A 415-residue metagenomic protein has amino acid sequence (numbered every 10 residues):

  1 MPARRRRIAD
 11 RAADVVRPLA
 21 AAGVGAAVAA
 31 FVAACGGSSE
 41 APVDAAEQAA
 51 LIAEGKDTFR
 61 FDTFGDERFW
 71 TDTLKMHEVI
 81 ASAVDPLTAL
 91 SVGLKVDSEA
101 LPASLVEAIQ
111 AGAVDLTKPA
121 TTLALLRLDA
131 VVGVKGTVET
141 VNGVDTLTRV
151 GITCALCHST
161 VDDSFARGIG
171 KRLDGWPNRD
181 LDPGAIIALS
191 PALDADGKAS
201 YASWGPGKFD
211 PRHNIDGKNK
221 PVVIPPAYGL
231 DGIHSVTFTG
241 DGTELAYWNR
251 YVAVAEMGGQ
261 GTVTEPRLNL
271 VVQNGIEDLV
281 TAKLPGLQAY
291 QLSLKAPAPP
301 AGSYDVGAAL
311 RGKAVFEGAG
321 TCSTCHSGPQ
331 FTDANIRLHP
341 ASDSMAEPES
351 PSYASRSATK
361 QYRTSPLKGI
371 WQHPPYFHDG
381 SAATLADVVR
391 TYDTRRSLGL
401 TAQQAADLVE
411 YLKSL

Functional and structural regions predicted by a protein language model:
M1-V16: N-terminal secretory signal peptides that target proteins for export/translocation
I8, P18, E47-L51: Long, compositionally biased, charged low-complexity segments
D10-R11, A27-A29, S38-V43: Intrinsically disordered, low-complexity, compositionally biased regions/tails
V16-A27: Sec-dependent signal peptide hydrophobic core
V32-A34: C-terminal motif of bacterial Sec signal peptides marking the signal peptidase cleavage site
S38-K56, F61-A309, K313-L415: Electron-transfer interface patches adjacent to heme c in soluble/periplasmic c-type cytochromes and di-/multiheme
